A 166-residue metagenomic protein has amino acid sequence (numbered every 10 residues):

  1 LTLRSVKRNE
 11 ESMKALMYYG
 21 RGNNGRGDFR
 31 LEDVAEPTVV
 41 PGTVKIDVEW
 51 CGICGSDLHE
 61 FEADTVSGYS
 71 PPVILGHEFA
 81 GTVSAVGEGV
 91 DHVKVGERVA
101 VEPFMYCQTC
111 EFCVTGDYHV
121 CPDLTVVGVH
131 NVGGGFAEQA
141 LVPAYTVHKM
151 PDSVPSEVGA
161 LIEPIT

Functional and structural regions predicted by a protein language model:
L1-S12: Short, Lys/Arg-enriched N-terminal segments with co-localized hydrophobic residues within the first ~10-30 amino acids
M13-M17: Methionine-biased hydrophobic packing positions in alpha-helices, especially within tandem helical repeat solenoids
Y18, F61, S84-G87, C113-T115 (+1 more regions): Short beta-strand-to-turn element immediately C-terminal to the catalytic PLP-Schiff-base lysine in fold type I
G22-L31, G55-S56: Short N-terminal binding/cap micro-motifs at the start of the first secondary-structure element
A35-C51, D64-E111, P151-S153: Glycine-rich beta-strand-centered segment in the early N-terminal region that forms part of a ligand/cofactor-binding
S56-E62: Cytochrome P450 core scaffold surrounding the K-helix E-X-X-R motif and the conserved "meander" helix-loop region
L58, H92, C121-P122: Short, solvent-exposed secondary-structure boundary/capping segments
M105-T166: NAD(P)H dinucleotide-binding glycine-rich loop of Rossmann-like/cofactor-binding domains, especially the beta1-alpha1
